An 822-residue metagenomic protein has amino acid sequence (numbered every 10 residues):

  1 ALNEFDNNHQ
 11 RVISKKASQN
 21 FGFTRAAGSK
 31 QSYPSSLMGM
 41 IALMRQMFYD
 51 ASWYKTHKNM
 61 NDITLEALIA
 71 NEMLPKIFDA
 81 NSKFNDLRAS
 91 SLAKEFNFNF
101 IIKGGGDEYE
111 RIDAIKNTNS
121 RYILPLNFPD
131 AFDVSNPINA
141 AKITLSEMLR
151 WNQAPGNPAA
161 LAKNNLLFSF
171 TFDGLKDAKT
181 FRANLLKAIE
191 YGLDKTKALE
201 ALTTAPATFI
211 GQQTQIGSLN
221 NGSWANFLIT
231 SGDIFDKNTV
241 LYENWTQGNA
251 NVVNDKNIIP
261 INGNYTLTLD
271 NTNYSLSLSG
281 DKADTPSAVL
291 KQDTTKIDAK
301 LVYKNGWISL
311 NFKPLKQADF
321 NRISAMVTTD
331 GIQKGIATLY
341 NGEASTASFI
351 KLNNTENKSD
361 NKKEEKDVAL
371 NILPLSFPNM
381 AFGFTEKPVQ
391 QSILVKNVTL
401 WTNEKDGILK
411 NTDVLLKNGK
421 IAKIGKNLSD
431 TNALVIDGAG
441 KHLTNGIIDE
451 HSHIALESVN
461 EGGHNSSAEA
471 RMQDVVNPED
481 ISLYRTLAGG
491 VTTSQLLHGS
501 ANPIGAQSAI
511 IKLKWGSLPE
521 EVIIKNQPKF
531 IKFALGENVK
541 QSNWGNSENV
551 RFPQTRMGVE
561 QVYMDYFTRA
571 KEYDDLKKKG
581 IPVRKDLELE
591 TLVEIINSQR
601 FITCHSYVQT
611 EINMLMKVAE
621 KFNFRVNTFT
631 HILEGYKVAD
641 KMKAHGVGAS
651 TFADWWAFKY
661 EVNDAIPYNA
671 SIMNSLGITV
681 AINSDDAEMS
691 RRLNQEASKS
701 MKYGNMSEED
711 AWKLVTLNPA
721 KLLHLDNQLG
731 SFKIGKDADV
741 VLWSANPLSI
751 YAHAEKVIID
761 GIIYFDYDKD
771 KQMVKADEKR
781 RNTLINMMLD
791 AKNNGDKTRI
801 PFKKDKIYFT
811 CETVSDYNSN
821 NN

Functional and structural regions predicted by a protein language model:
A1-D107, I234, V240, T246 (+10 more regions): Polyanionic/metal-chelating signatures
F78-S82, S146-P155, R584-K585, C604-V608 (+2 more regions): A general structural motif
I123-T230, F384, V459-E461, N465-A470 (+3 more regions): His/Asp/Glu-enriched, well-ordered alpha-helical/loop segment that forms or immediately abuts the divalent-metal
W224-I258, V398, D737-D777: C-terminal cap of metal-dependent C-N hydrolases
K256-S277, D284-D293, A299-L301, Q333-S345 (+2 more regions): Tryptophan-anchored aromatic micro-motifs
T268-D270, Y274, W307-N379: Beta-sheet ligand-binding and adhesion/scaffold domains
I393, S429-Q473: Replace "His-x-His-based motif
D406-T444: Histidine-rich, glycine-flanked metal-binding segment
